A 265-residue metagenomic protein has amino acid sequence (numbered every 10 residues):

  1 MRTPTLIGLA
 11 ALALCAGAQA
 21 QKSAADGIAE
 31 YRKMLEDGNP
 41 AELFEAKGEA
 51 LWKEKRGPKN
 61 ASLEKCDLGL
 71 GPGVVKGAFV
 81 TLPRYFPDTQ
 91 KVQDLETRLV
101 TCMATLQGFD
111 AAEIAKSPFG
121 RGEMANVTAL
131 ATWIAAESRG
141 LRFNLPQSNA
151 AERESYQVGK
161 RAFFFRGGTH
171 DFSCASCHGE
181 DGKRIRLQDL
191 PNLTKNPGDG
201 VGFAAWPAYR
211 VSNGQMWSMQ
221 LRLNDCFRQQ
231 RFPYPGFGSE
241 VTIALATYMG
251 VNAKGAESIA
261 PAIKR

Functional and structural regions predicted by a protein language model:
M1-I7: Bacterial N-terminal signal peptides that target proteins for export
I7-A13: Bacterial N-terminal signal peptides
C15-G17: N-terminal signal peptide c-region/cleavage motif recognized by signal peptidases
A20-L43, K53-A129, A136-G140, P146 (+1 more regions): Electron-transfer interface patches adjacent to heme c in soluble/periplasmic c-type cytochromes and di-/multiheme
L43-F44, E154: An amphipathic alpha-helix/helix-turn recognition signal
L141-V158: Solvent-exposed, charged amphipathic helical/linker segments at domain boundaries
K160-F164: Short secondary-structure capping micro-motifs at structural edges
